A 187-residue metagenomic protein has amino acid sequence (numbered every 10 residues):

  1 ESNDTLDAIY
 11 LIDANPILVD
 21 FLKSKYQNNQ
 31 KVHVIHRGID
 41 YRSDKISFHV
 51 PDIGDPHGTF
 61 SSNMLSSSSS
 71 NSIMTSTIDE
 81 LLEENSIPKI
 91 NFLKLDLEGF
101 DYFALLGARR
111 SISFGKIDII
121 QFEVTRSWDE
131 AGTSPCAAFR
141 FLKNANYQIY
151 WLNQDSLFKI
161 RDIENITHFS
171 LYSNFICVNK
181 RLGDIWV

Functional and structural regions predicted by a protein language model:
E1-V187: Phosphate/nucleotide-binding beta-alpha loop and adjacent structural elements of enzyme active sites
